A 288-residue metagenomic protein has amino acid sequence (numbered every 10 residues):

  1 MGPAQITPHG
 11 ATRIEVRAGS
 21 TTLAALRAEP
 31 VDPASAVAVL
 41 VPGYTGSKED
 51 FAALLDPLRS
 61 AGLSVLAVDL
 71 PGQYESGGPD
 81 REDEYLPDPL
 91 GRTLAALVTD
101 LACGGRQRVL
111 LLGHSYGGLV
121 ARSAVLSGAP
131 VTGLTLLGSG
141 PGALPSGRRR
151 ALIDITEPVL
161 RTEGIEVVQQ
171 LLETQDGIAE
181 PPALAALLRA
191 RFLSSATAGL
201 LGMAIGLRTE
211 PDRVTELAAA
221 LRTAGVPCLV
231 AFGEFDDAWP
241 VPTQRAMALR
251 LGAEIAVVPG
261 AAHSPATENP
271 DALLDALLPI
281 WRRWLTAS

Functional and structural regions predicted by a protein language model:
M1-A38, S60-L63, C103, T162 (+3 more regions): Alpha/beta-hydrolase fold catalytic core
T21, A67-L112, D275: Active-site loop/oxyanion-hole signature of alpha/beta-hydrolase fold enzymes
A24-G77: Conserved HGGG/HGGXW glycine-rich cap/lid loop of the alpha/beta-hydrolase fold
G113-G117, A121: Gly/Ala-rich beta-loop-alpha elbow adjacent to hydrolase catalytic centers
R122-L126, P130-T162: Flexible "cap/lid" loop of the alpha/beta hydrolase fold
L144-R150, G164-R222: Conserved alpha/beta-hydrolase catalytic His-Asp/Glu region
T223-A261, T267: Conserved loop-alpha-helix segment in the C-terminal half of the alpha/beta-hydrolase fold that carries the catalytic
G252-S288: Catalytic active-site module of serine/aspartate enzymes centered on a nucleophile-bearing elbow/loop
